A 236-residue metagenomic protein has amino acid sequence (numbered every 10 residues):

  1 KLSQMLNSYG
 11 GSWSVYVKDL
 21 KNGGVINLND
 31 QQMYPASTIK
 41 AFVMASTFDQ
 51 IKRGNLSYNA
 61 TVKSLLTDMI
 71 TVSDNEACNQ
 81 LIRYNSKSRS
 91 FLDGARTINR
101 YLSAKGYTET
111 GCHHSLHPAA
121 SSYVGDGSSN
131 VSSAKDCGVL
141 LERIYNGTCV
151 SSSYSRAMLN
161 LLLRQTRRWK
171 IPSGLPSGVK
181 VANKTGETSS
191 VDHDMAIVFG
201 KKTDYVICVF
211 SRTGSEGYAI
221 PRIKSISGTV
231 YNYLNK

Functional and structural regions predicted by a protein language model:
K1-S3, N7-Y9, V25, V139-W169 (+2 more regions): Structured C-terminal helix/loop/strand segments within mature extracytoplasmic catalytic/sensor domains
L2-S3, M44, F48, K63-T67 (+7 more regions): Extracytoplasmic/secreted envelope proteins and their assembly/folding machinery, especially bacterial periplasmic
G10-M33, K52: Short, conserved catalytic-motif segment at the N-terminal edge
S14-D19, F42, Q80, V206-C208: Soluble periplasmic/extracytoplasmic beta-strand elements of cell-envelope proteins
K21-G23, Q32-Y34, N75-A77, Y84-S88 (+5 more regions): Solvent-exposed loop/turn segments at secondary-structure junctions within structured extracellular/periplasmic domains
G23, Q32-L56, M69, I207: Active-site SXXK
N55-I98, T108: Conserved catalytic neighborhood of penicillin-recognizing serine enzymes
I82-N146: Mid-domain, small-residue-enriched loop/turn segments at the edges of structured enzyme/sensor domains
